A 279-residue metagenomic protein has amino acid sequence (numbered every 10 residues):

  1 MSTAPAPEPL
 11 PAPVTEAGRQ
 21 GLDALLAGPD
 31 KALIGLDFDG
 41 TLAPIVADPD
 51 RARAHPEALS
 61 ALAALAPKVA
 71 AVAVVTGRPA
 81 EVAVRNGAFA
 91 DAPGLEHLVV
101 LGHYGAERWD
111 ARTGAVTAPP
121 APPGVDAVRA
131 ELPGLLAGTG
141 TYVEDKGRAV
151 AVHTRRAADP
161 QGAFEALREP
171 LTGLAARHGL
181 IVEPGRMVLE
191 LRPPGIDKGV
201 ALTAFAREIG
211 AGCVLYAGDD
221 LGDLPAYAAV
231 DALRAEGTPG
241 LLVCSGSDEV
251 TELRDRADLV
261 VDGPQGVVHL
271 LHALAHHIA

Functional and structural regions predicted by a protein language model:
M1-F38, L42-A47, E57-S60, A64 (+1 more regions): Non-catalytic pre-domain segments flanking phosphatase-related domains
T3-T15, P29, G199-A279: Mg2+-dependent phosphoryl-transfer enzymes with acidic/Ser/Thr/Gly-rich catalytic loops
L25, A88-P93, D231-T238: Alpha-helix termini
L33, A71-A73, V99, L215 (+1 more regions): A structural signal for isolated positions on well-ordered beta-strands in alpha/beta enzyme cores
R53-K146: Active-site phosphate-binding/coordination module
A90-E107, G173, L253-H269: Structural recognition of alpha->loop->beta junctions
A111-A121, P160-Q161, D197-G199, L259 (+1 more regions): Short, surface-exposed amphipathic charged segments that create phosphate/polyanion-binding patches used for binding
G138, E144-A229, T238: Conserved acidic, metal-coordinating active-site core of Asp-based, Mg2+-dependent phosphoryl-transfer enzymes
